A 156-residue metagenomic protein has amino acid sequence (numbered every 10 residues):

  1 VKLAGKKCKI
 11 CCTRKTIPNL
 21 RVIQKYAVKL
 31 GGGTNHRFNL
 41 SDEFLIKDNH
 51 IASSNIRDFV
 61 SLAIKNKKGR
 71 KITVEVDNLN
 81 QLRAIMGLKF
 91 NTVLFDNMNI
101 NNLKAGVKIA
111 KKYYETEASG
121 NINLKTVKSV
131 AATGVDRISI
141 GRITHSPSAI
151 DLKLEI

Functional and structural regions predicted by a protein language model:
V1-L88, T92, N101-I109, Y113-A118 (+2 more regions): Acidic/glycine-rich phosphate/pyrophosphate-binding loops and surrounding catalytic core that coordinate Mg2+
N97, G120, R142: Short secondary-structure boundary segments
L124: Cys/His-rich Zn2+-binding cysteine-cluster or related metal-binding knuckle/ribbon modules and their
K153-I156: Active-site loop ensemble at the mouth of alpha/beta enzyme cores that anchors a bound cofactor
